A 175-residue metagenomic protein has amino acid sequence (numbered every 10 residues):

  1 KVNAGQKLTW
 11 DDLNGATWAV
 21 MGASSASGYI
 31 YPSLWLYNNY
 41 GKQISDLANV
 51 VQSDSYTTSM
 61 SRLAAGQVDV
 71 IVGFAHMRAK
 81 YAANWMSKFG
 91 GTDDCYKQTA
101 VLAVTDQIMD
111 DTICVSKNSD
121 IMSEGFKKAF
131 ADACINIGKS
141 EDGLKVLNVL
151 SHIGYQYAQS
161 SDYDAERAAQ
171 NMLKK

Functional and structural regions predicted by a protein language model:
K1-A4, I108-E124: A bilobed periplasmic-binding-protein/Venus flytrap-type ligand-binding module shared by bacterial periplasmic
K1-N39: A conserved helix-loop-strand patch within extracytoplasmic ligand-binding domains of the periplasmic binding
L13, L63-A64: Hydrophobic residues within well-ordered alpha-helices
T17-A26, S116-D120, H152-Y157: Second-shell loop/turn segments in exported
W35-N38, A64-A65, D69-Y96: A ligand-binding cleft/hinge motif common to bilobed small-molecule-binding domains
Q43-S61, Q107: Short helix-initiation/N-cap motifs at beta->coil->alpha
D46-N49, A83-Q107: Short beta-strand->loop
I121-K175: An extracytoplasmic/periplasmic, membrane-proximal ligand-sensing/linker region
